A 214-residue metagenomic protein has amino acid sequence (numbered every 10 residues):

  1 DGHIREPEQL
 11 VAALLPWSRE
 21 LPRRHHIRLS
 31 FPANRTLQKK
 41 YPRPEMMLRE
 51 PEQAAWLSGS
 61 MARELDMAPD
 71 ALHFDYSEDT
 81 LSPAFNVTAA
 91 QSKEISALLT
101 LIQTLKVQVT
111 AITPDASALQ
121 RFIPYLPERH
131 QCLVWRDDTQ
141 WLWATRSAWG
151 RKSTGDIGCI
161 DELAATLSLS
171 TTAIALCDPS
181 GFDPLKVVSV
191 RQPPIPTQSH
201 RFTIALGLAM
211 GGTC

Functional and structural regions predicted by a protein language model:
D1-C214: Hydrophobic/aromatic-enriched cytosolic interaction surfaces used to assemble or bind macromolecules
